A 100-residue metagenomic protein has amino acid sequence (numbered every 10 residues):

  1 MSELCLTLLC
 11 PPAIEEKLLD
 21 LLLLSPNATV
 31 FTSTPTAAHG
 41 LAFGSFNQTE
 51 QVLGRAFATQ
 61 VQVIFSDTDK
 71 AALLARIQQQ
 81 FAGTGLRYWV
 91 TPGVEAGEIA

Functional and structural regions predicted by a protein language model:
M1-A100: Positively charged, small/polar-rich N-terminal and surface patches that mediate targeting and assembly and bind
